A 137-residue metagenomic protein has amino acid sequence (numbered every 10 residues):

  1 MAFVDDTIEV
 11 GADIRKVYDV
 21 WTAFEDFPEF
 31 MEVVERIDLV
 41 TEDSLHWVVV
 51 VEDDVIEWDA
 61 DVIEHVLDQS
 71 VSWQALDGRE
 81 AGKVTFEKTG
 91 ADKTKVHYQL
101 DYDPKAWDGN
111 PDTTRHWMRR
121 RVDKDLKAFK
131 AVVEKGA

Functional and structural regions predicted by a protein language model:
M1-S44, A128: Hydrophobic ligand-binding cavity/cleft-lining segments
F3-D5, V55-D59, R79-K83, K95: Short, surface-exposed coil-to-beta transition loops
V10, V49, L100-Y102: Hydrophobic beta-strand positions in extracellular immunoglobulin-like domains
E29, E57, R121-K124: Generic recognition of short, well-ordered alpha-helical interface segments
T41-D43, L67-Q69, D92: Ser/Thr- and Asn-enriched, surface-exposed coil loops between beta-strands
H46-V51, S70-D77: Short beta-strand segments that buttress and anchor functional surface loops
D59-V62, V66: A charged amphipathic helix-loop-strand protein-protein interaction module that recurs in cytosolic assemblies
E64, S72-A131, K135: Beta-strand/loop substructures that line and gate deep hydrophobic ligand-binding cavities in soluble
